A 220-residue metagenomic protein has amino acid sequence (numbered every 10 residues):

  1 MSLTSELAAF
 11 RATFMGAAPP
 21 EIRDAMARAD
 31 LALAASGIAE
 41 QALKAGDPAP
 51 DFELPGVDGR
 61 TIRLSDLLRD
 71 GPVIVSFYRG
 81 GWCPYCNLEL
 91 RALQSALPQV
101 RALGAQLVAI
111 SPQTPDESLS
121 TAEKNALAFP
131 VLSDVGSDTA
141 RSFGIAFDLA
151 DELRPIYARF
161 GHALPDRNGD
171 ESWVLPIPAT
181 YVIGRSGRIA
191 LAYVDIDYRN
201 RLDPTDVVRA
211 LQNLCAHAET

Functional and structural regions predicted by a protein language model:
M1-P48, T220: N-terminal targeting signals for export/organelle localization
A27-L33, R154-A163, Q212-T220: Short, positively charged
L31-P72: Long amphipathic N-terminal alpha/beta scaffold segment
L64-L93: Short active-site neighborhood of thiol/selenol oxidoreductases, capturing the structured segment around
E89-S142: Structural microenvironment flanking redox-active thiols in thiol-disulfide oxidoreductases
D134-N200: Thiol/selenol-based redox catalytic cores and closely related redox-interacting motifs
I196-H217: A short, polar/charged loop-to-alpha-helix boundary motif
